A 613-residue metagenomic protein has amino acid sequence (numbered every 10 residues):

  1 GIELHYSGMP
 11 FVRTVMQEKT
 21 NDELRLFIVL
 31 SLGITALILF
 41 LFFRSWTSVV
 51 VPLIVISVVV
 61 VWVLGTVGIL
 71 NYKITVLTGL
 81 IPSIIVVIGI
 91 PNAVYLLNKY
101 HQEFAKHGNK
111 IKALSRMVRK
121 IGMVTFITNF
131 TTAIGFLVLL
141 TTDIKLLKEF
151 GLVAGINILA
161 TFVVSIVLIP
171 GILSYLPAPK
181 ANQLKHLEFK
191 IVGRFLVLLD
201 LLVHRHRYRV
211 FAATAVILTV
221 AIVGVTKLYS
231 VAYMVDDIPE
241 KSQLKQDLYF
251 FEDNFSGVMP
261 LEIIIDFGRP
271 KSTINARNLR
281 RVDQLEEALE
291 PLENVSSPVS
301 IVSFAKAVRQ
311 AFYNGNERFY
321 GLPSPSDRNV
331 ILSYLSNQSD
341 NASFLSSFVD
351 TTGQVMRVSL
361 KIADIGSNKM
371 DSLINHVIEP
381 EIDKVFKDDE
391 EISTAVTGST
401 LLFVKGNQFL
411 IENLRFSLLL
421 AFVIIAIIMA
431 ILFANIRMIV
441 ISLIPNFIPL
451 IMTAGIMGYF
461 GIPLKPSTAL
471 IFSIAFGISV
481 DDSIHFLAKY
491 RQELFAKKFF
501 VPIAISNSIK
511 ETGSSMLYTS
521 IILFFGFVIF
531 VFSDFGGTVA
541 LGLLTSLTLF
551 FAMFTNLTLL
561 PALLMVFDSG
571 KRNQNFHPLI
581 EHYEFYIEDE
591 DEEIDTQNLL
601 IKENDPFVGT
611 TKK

Functional and structural regions predicted by a protein language model:
G1, H5, L261-D266, S272 (+2 more regions): A short beta-strand structural signal in non-transmembrane regions
G1, T14-E18, S296-D364, K405: Extracytoplasmic
G1-I2, N254, Q284-N294, L373-I392 (+1 more regions): Generic non-transmembrane alpha-helical segments
I2-Y233, I365-G366, K384-K613: Membrane-embedded transmembrane helical bundles of large multi-pass transporters/channels
V59, I111-L114, I156, V192 (+6 more regions): Amphipathic alpha-helical segments in well-structured domains
N129, E252-F255, S347-T351, I431-L432: Replace "in large, NTP-powered and nucleic-acid-processing enzymes" with "in large, NTP-powered factors and other
L202, H206-D327: Juxtamembrane segments of multi-pass membrane proteins
D237, I264, I274-R281, L285 (+8 more regions): Composition- and surface-driven signal marking solvent-exposed, interaction-prone regions in large proteins
